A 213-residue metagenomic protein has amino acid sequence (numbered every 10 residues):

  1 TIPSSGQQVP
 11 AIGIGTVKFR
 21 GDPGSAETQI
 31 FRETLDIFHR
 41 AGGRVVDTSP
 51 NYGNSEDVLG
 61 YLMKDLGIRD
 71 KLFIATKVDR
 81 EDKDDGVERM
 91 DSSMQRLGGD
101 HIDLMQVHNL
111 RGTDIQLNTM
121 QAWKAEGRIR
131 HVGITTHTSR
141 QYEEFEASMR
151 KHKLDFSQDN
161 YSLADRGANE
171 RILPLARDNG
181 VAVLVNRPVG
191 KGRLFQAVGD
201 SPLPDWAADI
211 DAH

Functional and structural regions predicted by a protein language model:
T1-L72: N-terminal binding-site loop/beta-alpha segment at the start of enzyme catalytic domains that lines or forms
I2, I14, F38, V46 (+8 more regions): Conserved, mostly hydrophobic/aromatic
P3-V9, H39-R40, G60-D70, D91-D100 (+3 more regions): Acidic (Asp/Glu)-rich catalytic clusters
G15-Q29, A75-D84, T135-T138, L203-D211: Active-site mouth loops of central-metabolism enzymes
G24-H39, D82-G98, S139-S148: Short, acidic/polar
D70-D82, D103-N109: A short, structured active-site edge motif that brings together acidic residues
M94-G112: Active-site groove signature of glycoside hydrolases
N109-H213: Beta/alpha (TIM)-barrel catalytic core signal, keyed to glycine-rich beta->alpha loops juxtaposed to Asp/Glu that bind
